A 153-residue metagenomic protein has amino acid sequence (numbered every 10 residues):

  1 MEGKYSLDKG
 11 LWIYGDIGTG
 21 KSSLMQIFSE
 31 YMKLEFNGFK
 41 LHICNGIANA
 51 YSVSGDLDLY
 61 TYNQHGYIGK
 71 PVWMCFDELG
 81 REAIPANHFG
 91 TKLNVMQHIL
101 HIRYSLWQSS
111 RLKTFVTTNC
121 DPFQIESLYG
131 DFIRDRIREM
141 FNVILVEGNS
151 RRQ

Functional and structural regions predicted by a protein language model:
M1-D8: Phosphate-binding P-loop
K9, K70-P71, L112: Short coil/turn segments at beta-strand junctions that form active-site/ligand-binding loops
I13: Hydrophobic anchor at the beta1->P-loop junction of P-loop NTPases
G18-L24: Conserved glycine(s) of the Walker
M25-S29: Motif I (Walker A/P-loop) of helicase-class P-loop NTPases
E30-M74: AAA+/P-loop NTPase substrate/partner-engagement loops
D77-L79: Walker B catalytic acidic pair
R81-Q153: Replace "adjacent to P-loop NTPase cores in ATP/GTP-dependent enzymes" with "adjacent to NTP-binding cores
